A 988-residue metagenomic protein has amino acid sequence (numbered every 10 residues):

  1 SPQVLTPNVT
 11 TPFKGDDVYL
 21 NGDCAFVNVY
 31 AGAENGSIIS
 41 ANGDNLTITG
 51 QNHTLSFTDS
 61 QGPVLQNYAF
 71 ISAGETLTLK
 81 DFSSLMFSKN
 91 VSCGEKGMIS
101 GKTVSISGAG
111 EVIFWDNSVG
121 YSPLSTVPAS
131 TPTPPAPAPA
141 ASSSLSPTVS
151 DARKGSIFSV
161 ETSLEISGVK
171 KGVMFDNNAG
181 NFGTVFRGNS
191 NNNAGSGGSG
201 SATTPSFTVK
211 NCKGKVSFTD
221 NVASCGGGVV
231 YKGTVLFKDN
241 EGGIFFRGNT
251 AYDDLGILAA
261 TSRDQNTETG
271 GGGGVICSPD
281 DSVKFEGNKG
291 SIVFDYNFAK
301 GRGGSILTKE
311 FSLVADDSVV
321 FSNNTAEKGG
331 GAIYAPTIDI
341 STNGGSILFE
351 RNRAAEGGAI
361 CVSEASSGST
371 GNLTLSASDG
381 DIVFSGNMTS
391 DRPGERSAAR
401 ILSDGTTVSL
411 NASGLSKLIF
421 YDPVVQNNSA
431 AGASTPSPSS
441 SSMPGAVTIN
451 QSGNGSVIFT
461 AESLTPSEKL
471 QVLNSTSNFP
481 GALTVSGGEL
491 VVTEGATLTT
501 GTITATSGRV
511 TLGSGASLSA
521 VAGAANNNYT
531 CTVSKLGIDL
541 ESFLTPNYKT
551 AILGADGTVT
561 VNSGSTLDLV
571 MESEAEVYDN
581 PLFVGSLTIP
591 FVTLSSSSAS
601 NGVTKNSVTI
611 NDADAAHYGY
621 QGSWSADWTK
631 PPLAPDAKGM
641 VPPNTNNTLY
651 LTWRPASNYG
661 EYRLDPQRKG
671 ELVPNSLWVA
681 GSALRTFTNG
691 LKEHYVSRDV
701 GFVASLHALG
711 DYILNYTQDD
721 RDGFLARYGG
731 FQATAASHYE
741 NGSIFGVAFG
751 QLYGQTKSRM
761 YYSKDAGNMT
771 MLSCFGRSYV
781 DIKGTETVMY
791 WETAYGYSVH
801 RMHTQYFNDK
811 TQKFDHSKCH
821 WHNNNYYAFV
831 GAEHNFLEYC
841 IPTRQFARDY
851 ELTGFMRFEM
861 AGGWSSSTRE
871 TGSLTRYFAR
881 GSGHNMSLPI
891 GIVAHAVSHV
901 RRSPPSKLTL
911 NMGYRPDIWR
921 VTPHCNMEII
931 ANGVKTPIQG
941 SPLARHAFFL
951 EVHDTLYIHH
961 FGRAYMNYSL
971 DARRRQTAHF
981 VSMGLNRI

Functional and structural regions predicted by a protein language model:
Q3-D16, V27-G43, T58-G74, S88-K102 (+12 more regions): Extracellular beta-strand/beta-solenoid scaffold signature
D23, N52, G74, F82 (+10 more regions): Tight coil/turn sites that cap or link beta-strands
S40-T54, T78-K80: Beta-solenoid repeat scaffold
R400-S403, T407, A412-K417, V425-N427 (+4 more regions): Extracellular beta-strand/loop-rich repeat segments of large surface/secreted proteins
L540-N547, S573-A736: Outer-membrane translocation/initiation segment of Type V secreted surface proteins
E661-R844, N967-R975, F980: Outer membrane beta-barrel translocator domains of Type V secretion systems
R668, Q718-A726, R759-D765, R801-H822 (+2 more regions): Solvent-exposed, glycine/polar-rich loop segments of beta-barrel outer-membrane systems
M771-S778, F878-I988: Outer membrane beta-barrel transmembrane domains
